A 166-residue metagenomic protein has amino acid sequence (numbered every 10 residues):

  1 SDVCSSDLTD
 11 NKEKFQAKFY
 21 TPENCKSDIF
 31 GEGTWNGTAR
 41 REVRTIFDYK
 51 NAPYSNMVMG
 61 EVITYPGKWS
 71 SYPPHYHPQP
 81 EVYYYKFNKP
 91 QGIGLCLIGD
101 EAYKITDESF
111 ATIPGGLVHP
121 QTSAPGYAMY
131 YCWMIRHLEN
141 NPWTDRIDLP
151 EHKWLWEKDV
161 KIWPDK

Functional and structural regions predicted by a protein language model:
D2-S5: Short, small-residue-biased leader/transition segments that mark boundaries at the very start of proteins
D10-A52: Hydrophobic, well-structured mid-protein blocks that either form specific transmembrane helices
N11, K68, S109, G116-L117: A generic "binding-loop/recognition-motif" signal
F19-Y20, K104, T112, H119-P120: Beta-strand-centric surfaces of beta-sandwich/beta-rich domains
T38-V82: A short glycine-rich, His/Asp/Glu-containing loop-to-beta-strand
V62-Y65, H77-D100, K104-I105, F110-T112 (+1 more regions): Short, conserved beta-strand element in jelly-roll/cupin
L117-H119, P125: Short, charged beta-turn/beta-strand-edge "cap" motif at the junction between a beta-strand and an adjacent loop
A124-K166: Non-heme Fe(II)/2-oxoglutarate
